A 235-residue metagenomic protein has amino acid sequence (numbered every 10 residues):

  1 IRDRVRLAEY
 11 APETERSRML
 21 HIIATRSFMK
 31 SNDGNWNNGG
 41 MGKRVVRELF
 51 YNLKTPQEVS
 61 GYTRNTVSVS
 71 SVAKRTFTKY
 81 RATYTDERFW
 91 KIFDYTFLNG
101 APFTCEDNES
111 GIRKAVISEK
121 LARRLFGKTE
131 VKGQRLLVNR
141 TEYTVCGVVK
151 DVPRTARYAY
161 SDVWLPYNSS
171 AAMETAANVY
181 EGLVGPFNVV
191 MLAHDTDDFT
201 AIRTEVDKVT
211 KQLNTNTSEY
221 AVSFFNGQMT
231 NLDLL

Functional and structural regions predicted by a protein language model:
R2-L125, T129, V138-Y143, T204: Structured, solvent-exposed hinge/loop segments at the ends of secondary-structure elements
T83-F103, R113-L235: Mid-to-C-terminal secondary-structure elements that act as membrane-proximal/extracytoplasmic interface segments
